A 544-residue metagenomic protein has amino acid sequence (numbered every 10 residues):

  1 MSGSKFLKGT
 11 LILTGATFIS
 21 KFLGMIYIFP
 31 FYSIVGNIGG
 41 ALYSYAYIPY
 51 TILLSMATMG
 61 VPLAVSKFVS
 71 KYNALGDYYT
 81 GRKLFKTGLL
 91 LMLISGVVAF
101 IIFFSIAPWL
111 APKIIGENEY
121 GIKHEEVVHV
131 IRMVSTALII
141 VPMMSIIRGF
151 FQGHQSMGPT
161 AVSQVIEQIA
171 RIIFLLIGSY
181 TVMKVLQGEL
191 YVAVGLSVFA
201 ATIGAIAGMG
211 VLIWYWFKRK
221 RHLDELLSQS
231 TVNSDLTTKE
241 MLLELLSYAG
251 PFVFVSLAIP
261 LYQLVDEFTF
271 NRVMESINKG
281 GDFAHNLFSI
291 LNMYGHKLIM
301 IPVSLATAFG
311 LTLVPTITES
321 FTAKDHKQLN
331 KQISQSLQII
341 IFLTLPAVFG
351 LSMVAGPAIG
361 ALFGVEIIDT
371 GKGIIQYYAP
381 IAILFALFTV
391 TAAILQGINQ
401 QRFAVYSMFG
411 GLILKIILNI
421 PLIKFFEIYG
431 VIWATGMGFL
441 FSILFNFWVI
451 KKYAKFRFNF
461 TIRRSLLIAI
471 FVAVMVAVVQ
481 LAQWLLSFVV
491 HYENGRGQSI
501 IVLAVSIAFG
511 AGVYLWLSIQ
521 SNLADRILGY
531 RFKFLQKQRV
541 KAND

Functional and structural regions predicted by a protein language model:
M1-L23, Y79, K83, N233-I259 (+1 more regions): N-terminal membrane topogenesis motif
K5-L63, K71, F100, F104 (+1 more regions): Signature of the first transmembrane helix
K71-G88, L287-Y377: Specific pore-lining/lateral-gate transmembrane helices of multi-pass inner-membrane transport and insertion machines
F100-I122, V348-E366: Short membrane-interface helical motifs at transmembrane helix boundaries in multi-pass membrane transporters
N118-I146, E366-T391: Alpha-helical transmembrane segments of multi-pass membrane proteins
I140-S163, P380-M408, F425: Membrane-interface junctions at transmembrane-helix termini in multi-pass inner-membrane proteins
G158, I172-Y215, L412-L444, K455 (+1 more regions): Membrane-interface helix-loop junctions in multi-pass transport and translocation proteins
L481-D544: Membrane-proximal transmembrane or re-entrant/amphipathic helices at the cytosolic face
